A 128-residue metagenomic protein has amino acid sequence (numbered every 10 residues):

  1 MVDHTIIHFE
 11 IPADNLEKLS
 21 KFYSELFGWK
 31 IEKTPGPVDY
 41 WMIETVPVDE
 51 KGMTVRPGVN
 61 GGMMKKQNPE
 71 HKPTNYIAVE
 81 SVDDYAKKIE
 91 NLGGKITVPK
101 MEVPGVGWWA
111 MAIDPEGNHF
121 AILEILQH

Functional and structural regions predicted by a protein language model:
M1-S20, K72-N75, E124-H128: N-terminal beta-strand motif that seeds the catalytic metal site of vicinal oxygen chelate
D3, E10-P57, N91: Core segments of cupin and vicinal oxygen chelate
D14-L16, N75-H119: Vicinal oxygen chelate
P37-Y40, P69-H71, V103-W108: Short acidic/glycine-enriched loop/turn segments that link adjacent beta-strands
E44-V46, A112-P115, I125: Active-site beta-strand termini and strand-to-loop segments that position acidic
P47-E50, N68-E70, S81-D83: Short, charged/polar surface micro-motifs in flexible loops or helix N-caps
